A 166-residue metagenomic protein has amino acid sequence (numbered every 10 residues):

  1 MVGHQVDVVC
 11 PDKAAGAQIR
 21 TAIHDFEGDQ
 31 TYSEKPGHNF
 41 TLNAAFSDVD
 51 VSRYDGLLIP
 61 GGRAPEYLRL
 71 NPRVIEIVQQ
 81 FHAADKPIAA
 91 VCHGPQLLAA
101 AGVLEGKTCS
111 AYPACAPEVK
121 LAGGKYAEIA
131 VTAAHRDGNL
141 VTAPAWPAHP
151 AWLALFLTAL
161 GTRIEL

Functional and structural regions predicted by a protein language model:
M1-A84, Q96-T108, A116-L166: Extended, subdomain-level signal for the structured scaffold at the beginning of enzyme domains
V91-G94: Short, thiol/selenol-centered motifs that function as redox-active sites or metal-ligating centers
